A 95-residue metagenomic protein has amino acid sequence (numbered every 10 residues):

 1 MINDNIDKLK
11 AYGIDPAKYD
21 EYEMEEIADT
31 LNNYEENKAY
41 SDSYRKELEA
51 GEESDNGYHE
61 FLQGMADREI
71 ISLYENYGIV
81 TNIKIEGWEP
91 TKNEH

Functional and structural regions predicted by a protein language model:
I2-D15, D20: Short terminal alpha-helical segments
A17-K92: Acidic, low-complexity, intrinsically disordered interaction modules
